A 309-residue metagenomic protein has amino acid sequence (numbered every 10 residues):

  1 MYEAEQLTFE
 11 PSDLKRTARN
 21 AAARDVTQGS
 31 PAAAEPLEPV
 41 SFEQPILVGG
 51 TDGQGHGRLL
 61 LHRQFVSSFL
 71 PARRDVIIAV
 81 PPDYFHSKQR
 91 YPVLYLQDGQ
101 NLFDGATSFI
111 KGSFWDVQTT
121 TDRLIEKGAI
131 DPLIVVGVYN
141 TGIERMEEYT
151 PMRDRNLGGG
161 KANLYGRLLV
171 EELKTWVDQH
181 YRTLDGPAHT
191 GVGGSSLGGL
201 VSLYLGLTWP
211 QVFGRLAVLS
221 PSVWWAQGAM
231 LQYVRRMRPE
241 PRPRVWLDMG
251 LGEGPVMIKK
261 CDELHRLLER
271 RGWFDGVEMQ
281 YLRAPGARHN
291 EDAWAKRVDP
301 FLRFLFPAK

Functional and structural regions predicted by a protein language model:
Y2, F9-N20, R24-K309: Non-catalytic cap/lid and distal C-terminal segments of serine-dependent acyl enzymes
